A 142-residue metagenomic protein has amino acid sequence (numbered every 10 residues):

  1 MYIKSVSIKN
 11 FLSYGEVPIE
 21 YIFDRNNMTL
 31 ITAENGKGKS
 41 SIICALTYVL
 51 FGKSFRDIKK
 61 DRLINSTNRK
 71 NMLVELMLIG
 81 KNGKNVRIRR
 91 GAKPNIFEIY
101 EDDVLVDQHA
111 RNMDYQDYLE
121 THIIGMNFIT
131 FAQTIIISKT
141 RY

Functional and structural regions predicted by a protein language model:
M1-L105: Extreme N-terminal "head/tail" segments of very large remodeling/mechanoenzyme assemblies
Y2-K4, N27, N127-F128, A132-I135: A generic secondary-structure signal marking the coil-to-beta-strand transition
I22, I58-K60, R111, M126-N127 (+1 more regions): General structural signal for secondary-structure boundaries
L30, Q133, I137-Y142: Extended, Lys/Glu-rich alpha-helical coiled-coil stalks
N85-Q133: Glycine-rich phosphate-binding loops of NTPases
